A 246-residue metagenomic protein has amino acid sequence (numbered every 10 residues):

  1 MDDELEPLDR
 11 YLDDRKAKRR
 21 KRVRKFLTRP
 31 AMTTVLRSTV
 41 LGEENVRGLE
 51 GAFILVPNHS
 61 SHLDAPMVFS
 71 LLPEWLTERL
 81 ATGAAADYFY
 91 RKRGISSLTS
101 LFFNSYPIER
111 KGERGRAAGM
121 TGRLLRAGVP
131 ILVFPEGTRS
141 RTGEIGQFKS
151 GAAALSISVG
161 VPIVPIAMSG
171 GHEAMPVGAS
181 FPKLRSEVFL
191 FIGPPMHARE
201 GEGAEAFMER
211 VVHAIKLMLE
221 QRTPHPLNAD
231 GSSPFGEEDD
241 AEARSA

Functional and structural regions predicted by a protein language model:
M1-V23, G115-A246: Non-catalytic C-terminal accessory region of glycerolipid acyltransferases and related lyso-lipid remodeling enzymes
T28-H59: Helix-to-loop junction immediately C-terminal to a conserved catalytic motif
T28-R29, L101-P107, P135-T138: Short, basic, glycine/proline-bearing loop/turn elements
A31, W75, T99-S100, L124 (+1 more regions): A generic structural signal for well-ordered alpha-helical segments
L36, R110-R114, I145: A conditional alpha-helix N-cap/helix-loop micro-motif detector
V40, L55, T82-G83, L190-I192: Generic preference for hydrophobic
V40-E43, K92, G115-A118: Structural motif corresponding to alpha-helix initiation and N-cap regions
G48-K111: Catalytic core of membrane glycerolipid acyltransferases/transacylases, capturing the structured, soluble-facing
